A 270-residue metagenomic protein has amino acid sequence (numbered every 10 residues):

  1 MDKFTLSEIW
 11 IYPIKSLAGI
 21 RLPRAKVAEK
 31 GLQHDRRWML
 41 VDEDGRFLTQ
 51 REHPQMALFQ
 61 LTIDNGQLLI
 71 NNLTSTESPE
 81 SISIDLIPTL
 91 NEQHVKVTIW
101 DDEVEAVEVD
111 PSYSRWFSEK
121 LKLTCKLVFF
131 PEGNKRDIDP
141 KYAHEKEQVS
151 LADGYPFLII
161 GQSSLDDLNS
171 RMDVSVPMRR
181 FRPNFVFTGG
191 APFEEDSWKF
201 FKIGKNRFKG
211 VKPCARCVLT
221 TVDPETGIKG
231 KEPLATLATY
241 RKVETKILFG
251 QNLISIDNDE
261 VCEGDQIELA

Functional and structural regions predicted by a protein language model:
M1-A270: Metal-cofactor-dependent catalytic cores
